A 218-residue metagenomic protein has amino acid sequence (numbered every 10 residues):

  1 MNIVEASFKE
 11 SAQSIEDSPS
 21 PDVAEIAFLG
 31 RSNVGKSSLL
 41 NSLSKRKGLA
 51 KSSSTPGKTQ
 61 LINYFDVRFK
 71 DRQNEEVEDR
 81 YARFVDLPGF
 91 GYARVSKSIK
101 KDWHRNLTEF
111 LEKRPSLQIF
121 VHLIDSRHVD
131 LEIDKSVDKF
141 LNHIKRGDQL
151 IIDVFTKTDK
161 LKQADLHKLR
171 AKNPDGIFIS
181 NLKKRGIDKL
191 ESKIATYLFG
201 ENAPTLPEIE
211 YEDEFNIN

Functional and structural regions predicted by a protein language model:
M1-Y92: Conserved G1/Walker A P-loop phosphate-binding module
I3-E16, K157-D213: Canonical P-loop GTPase G-domain recognition
Q13, S44, L111-P115, N142 (+2 more regions): Signal for well-folded cores of large energy- and translation-related assemblies
E16, G48, Y92-V95, L131 (+2 more regions): Conserved protein kinase catalytic core
D22-V23, L43, K97-K100, K135-K139 (+2 more regions): Short, glycine/charged-enriched secondary-structure capping and boundary segments
P56-K58, G89-G91, R127-D130, K157-L161 (+1 more regions): Conserved nucleotide-binding/hydrolysis micro-motifs of P-loop NTPases
T59-I62, N74-A82, P88-L117, R127-F140: Switch II of P-loop NTPase G domains
H104-D175: Conserved C-terminal guanine-recognition region of P-loop GTPase G domains, centered on the G4
